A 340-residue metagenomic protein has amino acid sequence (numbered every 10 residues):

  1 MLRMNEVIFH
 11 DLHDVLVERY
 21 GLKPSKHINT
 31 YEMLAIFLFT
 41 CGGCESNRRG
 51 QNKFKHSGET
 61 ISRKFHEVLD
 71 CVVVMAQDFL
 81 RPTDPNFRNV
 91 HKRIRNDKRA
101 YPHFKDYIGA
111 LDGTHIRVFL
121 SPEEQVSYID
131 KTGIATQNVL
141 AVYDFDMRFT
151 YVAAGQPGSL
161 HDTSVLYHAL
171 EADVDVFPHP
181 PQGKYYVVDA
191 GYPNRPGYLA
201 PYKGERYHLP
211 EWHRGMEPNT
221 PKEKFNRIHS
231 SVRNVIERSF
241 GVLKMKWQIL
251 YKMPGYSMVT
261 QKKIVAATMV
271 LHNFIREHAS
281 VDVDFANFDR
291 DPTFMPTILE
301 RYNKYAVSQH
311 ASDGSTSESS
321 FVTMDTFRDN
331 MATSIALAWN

Functional and structural regions predicted by a protein language model:
M1-I28: Basic, low-complexity segments
M4, Y31-E32, H161, A266: A generic structural signal for residues located within well-ordered alpha-helices of large catalytic or ligand-binding
N5, I36, G50: Short alpha-helical segments in extracytoplasmic peptidoglycan/chitin-binding modules and envelope-associated proteins
V7-D11, A35, R238, V242: Generic alpha-helical secondary structure signal
L22-T30, Y251-M258: Short, surface-exposed loop/turn segments at secondary-structure junctions
Y31-G43: Short, amphipathic alpha-helical "recognition" segments used to contact nucleic acids or chromatin
E45-R49, K53-N340: Short, well-ordered secondary-structure "scaffold" segments embedded in the functional core of diverse domains
